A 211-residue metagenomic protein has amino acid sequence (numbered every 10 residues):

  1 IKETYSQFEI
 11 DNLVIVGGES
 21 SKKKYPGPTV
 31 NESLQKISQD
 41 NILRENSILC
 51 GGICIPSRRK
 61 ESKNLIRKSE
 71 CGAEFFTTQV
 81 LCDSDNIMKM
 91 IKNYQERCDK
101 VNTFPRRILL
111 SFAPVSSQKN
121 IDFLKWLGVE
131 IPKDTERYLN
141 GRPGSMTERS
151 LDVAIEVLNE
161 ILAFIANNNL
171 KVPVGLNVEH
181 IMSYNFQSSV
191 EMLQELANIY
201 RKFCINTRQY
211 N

Functional and structural regions predicted by a protein language model:
I1-K60, P143, P173-G175, I181-N211: Active-site beta->alpha loop and helix N-cap motifs at the rims of alpha/beta catalytic domains
I1-T4, R58-K68, V153-A163: Short, acidic/polar
K2-Y5, Y94-E96, W126-V129: Short, hinge-like loop/turn segments at secondary-structure boundaries
Y5, K68, G72, L110 (+1 more regions): Conserved, mostly hydrophobic/aromatic
N12-K63, C71, T78, I91-K92 (+3 more regions): Conserved anion-binding
D40-I48, C71, V157-G175: A structural motif corresponding to the C-terminal end of an alpha-helix and its immediate exit/capping segment
T103-K171: Catalytic-face loop-and-helix region of soluble metabolic enzyme cores
